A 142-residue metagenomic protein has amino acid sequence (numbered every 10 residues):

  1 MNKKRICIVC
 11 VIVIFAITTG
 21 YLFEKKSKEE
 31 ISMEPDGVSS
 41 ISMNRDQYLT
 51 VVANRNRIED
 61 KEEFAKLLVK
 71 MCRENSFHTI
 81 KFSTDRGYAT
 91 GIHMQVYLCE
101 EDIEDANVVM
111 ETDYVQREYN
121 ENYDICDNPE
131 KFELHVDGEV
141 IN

Functional and structural regions predicted by a protein language model:
M1-I14, G20-F23: N-terminal Sec-pathway targeting helices
N2-C7, V69, V96, Y123: Mature extracytoplasmic/luminal segments of secretory-pathway proteins
V9-I12, E101, N128: Residue-level detector of bioactive/disordered segments in secreted/extracellular proteins and virion assembly
F15-A16, K66: Short intrinsically disordered coil segments
S27-N54: Short edge beta-strands and adjacent turn/loop segments
T50-Y114: Mature extracytoplasmic domains of secretory-pathway proteins
T112-N142: C-terminal partner/receptor-binding element of secreted or periplasmic proteins
